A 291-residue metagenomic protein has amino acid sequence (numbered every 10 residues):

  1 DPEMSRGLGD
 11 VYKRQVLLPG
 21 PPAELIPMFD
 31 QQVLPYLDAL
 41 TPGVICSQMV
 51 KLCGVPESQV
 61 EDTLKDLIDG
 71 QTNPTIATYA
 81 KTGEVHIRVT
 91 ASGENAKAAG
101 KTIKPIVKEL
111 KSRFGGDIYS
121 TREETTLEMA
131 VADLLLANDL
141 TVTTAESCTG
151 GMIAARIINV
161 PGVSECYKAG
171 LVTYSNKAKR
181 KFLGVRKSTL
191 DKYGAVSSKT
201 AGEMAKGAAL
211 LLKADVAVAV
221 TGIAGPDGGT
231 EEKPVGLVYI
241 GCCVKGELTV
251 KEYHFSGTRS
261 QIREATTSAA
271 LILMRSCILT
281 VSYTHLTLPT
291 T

Functional and structural regions predicted by a protein language model:
D1-Y12, Y283-T291: Single conserved hydrophobic/aromatic residue that forms the stacking wall/gate of nucleotide- or nucleobase-binding
R6, D10-D38, S256-G257, T267-L273: Short alpha-helices
G9-D10, T41-G43, L67-Q71, A77-T82 (+4 more regions): Solvent-exposed alpha-helices and their adjacent loops that cap or buttress functional pockets in soluble metabolic
V16, Q48, T249-Y253: Structural signal for short hydrophobic segments within the conserved structured cores of catalytic domains across
L17-G83, R88-T90, A99-I103: Accessory alpha-helical/coil subdomains and C-terminal extensions that flank or cap enzyme catalytic cores
P22-A23, E94, I223: Short, glycine-/Ser/Thr-/acidic-enriched flexible segments
T82, G93-E94, V244-E247: Short acidic-glycine loop/turn motifs at beta-strand connectors
A98-S282, L286: Short alpha-helical segments enriched in small residues
